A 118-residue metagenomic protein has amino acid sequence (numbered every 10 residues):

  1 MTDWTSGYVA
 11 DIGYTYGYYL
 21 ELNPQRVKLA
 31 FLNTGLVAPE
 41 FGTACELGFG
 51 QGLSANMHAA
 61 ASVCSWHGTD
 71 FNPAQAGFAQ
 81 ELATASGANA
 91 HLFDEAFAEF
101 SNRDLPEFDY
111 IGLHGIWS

Functional and structural regions predicted by a protein language model:
D11-G42: Conserved alpha-helix/loop element of class I SAM-dependent methyltransferases that forms part of the SAM/SAH-binding
F41-G50: Conserved class I S-adenosyl-L-methionine
Q51-C64: Conserved SAM-binding loop of SAM-dependent methyltransferases across substrates and taxa, primarily the Class I
S65-D70: Conserved SAM-binding motif I beta-strand of class I
A79-Q80: Conserved SAM-binding loop
G87-F97: Conserved SAM-binding strand-loop segment of SAM-dependent methyltransferases
N102-Y110: A short acidic, Gly/Pro-enriched loop at the edge of an enzyme's catalytic core that lines a small-molecule cofactor
D109-S118: A short SAM/SAH-binding and catalytic strip from SAM-dependent methyltransferases
